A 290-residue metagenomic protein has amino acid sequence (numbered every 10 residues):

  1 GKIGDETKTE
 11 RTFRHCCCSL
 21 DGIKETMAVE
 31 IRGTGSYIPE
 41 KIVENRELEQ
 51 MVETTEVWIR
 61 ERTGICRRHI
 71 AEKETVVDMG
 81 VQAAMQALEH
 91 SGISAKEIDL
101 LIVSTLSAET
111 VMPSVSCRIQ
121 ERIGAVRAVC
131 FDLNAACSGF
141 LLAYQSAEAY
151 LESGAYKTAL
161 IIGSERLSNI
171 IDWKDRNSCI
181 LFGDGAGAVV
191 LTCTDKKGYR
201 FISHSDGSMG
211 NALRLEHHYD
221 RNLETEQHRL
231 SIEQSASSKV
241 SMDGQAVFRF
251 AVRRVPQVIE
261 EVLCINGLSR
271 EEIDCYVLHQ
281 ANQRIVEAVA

Functional and structural regions predicted by a protein language model:
C17-K73, D175-R249, R253, Q257: Condensing-enzyme catalytic core mediating Claisen C-C bond formation in acyl metabolism
I31-G33, I59, A87, L101 (+5 more regions): Buried hydrophobic positions in well-ordered alpha/beta secondary-structure cores of metabolic enzymes
Y37, S104-T110, A135-S138, G163-S168 (+2 more regions): Acidic, glycine-rich active-site loops and adjacent beta-strand->loop/helix elements that engage anionic groups
E47-Q50, T54, S107-C117, A281-R284: A structural motif shared across PLP-dependent enzymes of the aminotransferase-like
W58-R62, C66-D78, L106-A159, A290: Conserved catalytic cysteine-centered active-site region of acyl-thioester-dependent Claisen-condensing enzymes
A83-D99, V258-D274: Phosphate/pyrophosphate-binding loops at sites that engage ATP/ADP/AMP, CoA/4′-phosphopantetheine, polyphosphate
L101-T110, I273-V289: Glycine-rich phosphate-binding loops at beta-strand->alpha-helix junctions
E152-A186: Flexible, glycine-rich active-site loops centered on histidine and acidic residues that chelate a metal or position
